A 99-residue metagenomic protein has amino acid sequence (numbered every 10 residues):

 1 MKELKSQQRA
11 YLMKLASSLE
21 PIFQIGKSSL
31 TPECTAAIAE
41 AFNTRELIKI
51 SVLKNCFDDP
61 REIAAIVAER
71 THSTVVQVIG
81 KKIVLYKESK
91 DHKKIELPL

Functional and structural regions predicted by a protein language model:
M1-L99: Positively charged, polar, low-complexity stretches
